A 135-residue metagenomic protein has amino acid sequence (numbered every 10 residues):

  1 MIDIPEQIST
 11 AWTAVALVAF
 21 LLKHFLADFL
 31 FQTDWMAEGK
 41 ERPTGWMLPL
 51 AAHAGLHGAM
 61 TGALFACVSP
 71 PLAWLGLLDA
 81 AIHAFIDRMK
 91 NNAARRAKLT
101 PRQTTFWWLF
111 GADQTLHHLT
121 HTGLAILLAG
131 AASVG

Functional and structural regions predicted by a protein language model:
M1-G135: Hydrophobic alpha-helical transmembrane segments
